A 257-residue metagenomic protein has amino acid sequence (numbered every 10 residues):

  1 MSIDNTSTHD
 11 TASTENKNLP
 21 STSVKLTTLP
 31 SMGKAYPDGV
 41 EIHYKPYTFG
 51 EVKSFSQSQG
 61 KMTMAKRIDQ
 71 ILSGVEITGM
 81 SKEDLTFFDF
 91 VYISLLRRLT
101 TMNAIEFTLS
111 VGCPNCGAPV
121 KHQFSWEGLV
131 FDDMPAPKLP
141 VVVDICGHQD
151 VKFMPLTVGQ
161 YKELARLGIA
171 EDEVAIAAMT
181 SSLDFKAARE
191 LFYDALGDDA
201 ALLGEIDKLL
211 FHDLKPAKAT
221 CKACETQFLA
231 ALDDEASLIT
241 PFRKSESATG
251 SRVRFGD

Functional and structural regions predicted by a protein language model:
S2-D257: Long C-terminal interaction/binding lobes of large macromolecular proteins
